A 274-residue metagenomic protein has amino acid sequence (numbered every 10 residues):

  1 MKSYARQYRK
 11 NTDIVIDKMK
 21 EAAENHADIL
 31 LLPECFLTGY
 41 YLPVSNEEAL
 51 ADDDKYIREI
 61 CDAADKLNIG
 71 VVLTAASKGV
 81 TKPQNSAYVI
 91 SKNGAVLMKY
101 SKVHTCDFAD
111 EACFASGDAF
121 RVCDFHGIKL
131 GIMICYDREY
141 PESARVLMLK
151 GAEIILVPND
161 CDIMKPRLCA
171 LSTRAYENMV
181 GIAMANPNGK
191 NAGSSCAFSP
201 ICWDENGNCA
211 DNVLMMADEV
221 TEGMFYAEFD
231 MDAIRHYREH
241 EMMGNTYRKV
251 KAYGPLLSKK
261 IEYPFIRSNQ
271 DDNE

Functional and structural regions predicted by a protein language model:
M1-A5: Generic N-terminal amphipathic, Lys/Arg-enriched alpha-helix
R6-N93, K99, C161-V180: Cys-nucleophile CN-hydrolase/nitrilase-fold catalytic domain and related Cys-dependent amidase chemistry that acts on
D28-I29, L130, I154: Structural motif
D53-V72, E139-Y226: CN hydrolase (nitrilase-like) catalytic-core segments centered on the catalytic cysteine and neighboring Lys/Glu
K78-K150, N159, K165-T173, V180 (+2 more regions): Active-site catalytic loop in hydrolytic enzyme cores
V122, P187-E274: C-terminal beta-strand edge segments of enzyme domains
